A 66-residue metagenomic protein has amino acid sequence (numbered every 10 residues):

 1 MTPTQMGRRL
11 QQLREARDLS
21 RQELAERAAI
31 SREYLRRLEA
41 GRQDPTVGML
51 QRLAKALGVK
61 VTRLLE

Functional and structural regions predicted by a protein language model:
M1-Q5: A detector for short, charged/polar N-terminal pre-domain segments
R8-R27, R52: Short basic helix-loop element that most often maps to the first helix and adjoining turn of HTH DNA-binding modules
L10, L24-A25, L35-L38, L64: Conserved hydrophobic/aromatic packing and binding residues within compact polymer-binding modules
D18, D44-V47: Residue at a beta-strand N-cap/secondary-structure junction
A29, G48-R63: DNA major-groove recognition helix of helix-turn-helix/homeodomain DNA-binding modules
I30-D44: Recognition helix of helix-turn-helix/homeodomain-like DNA-binding domains that insert into the DNA major groove
A40, V59, E66: Short, conserved catalytic or interaction motifs in soluble domains
